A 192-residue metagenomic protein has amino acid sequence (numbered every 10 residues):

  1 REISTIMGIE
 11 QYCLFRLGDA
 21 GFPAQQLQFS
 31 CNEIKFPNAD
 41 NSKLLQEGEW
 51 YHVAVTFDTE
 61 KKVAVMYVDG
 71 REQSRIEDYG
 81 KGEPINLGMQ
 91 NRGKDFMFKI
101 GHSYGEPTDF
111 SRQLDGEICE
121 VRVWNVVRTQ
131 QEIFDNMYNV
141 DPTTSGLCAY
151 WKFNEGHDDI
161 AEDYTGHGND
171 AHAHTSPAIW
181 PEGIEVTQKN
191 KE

Functional and structural regions predicted by a protein language model:
R1-N169, T175-E192: Extracellular glycan-associated modules
